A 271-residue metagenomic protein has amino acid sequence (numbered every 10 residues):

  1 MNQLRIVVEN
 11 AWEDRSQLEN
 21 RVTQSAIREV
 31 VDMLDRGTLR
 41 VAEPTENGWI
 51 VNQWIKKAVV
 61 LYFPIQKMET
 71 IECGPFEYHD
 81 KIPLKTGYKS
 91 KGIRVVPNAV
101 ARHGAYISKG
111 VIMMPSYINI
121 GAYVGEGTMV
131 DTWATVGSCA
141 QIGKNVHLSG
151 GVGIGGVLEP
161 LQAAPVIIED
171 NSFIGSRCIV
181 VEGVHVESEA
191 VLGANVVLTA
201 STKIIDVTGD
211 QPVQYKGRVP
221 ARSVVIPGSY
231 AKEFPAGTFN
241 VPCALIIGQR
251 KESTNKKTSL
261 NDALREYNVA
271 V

Functional and structural regions predicted by a protein language model:
M1-I93, R222, P227-V271: Terminal amphipathic alpha-helical/low-complexity segments used for targeting or macromolecular assembly
I93-E233, I246: Structural signal for interior beta-strand "rungs" in well-ordered beta-sheet cores of soluble enzyme domains
